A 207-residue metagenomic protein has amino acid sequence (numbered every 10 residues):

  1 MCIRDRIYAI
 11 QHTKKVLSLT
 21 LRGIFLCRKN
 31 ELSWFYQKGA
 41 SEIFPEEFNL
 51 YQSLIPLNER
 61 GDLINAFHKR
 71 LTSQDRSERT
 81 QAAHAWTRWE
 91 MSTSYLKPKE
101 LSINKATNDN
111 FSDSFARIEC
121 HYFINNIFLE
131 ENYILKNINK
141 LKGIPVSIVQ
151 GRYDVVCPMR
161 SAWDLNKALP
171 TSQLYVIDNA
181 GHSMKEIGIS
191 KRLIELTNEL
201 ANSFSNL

Functional and structural regions predicted by a protein language model:
M1-I3: Short, small-residue-biased leader/transition segments that mark boundaries at the very start of proteins
I7-Q11, D164: Active-site signature of alpha/beta-hydrolase-fold catalytic machinery across serine- and Asp/Cys-nucleophile hydrolases
K14-A66: A catalytic-pocket lid/entrance helix-loop region that shapes and gates access to the active site across common
H121-I138: Active-site nucleophile elbow and catalytic-triad environment of alpha/beta-hydrolase enzymes
E130, V155-S161: Conserved alpha/beta-hydrolase "acid-adjacent" motif
L141-K142, I148-Q150, D154: Short beta-strand/loop motif that positions the catalytic acidic residue of the alpha/beta-hydrolase fold
M159-Q173: Active-site-adjacent alpha-helix of alpha/beta-hydrolase-fold enzymes
S172-L207: Catalytic active-site module of serine/aspartate enzymes centered on a nucleophile-bearing elbow/loop
